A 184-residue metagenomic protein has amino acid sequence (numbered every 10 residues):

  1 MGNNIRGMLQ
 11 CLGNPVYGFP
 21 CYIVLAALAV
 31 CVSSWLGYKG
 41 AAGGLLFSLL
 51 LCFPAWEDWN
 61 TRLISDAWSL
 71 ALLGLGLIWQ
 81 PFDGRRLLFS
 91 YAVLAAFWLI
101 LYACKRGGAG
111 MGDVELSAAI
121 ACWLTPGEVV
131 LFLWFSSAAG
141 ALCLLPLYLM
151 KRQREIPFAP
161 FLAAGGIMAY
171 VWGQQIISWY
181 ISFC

Functional and structural regions predicted by a protein language model:
M1-C184: A membrane-topology feature that recognizes alpha-helical transmembrane segments and their immediate juxtamembrane
